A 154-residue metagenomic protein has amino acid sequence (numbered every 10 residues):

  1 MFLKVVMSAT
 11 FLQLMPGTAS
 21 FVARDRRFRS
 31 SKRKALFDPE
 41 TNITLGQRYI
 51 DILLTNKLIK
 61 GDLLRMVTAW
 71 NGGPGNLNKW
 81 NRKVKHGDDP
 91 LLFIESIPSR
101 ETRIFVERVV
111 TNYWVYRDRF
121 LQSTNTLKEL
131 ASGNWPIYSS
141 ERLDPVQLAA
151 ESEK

Functional and structural regions predicted by a protein language model:
M1-K154: Catalytic glycan-binding domains that act on GlcNAc-containing polysaccharides
